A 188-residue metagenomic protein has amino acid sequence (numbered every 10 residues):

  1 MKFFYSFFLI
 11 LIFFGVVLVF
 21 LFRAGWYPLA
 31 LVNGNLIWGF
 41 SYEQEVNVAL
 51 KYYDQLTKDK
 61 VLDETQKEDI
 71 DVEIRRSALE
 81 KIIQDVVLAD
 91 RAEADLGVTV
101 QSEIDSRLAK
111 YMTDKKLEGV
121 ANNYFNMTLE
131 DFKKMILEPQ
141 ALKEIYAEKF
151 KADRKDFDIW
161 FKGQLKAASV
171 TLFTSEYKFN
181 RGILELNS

Functional and structural regions predicted by a protein language model:
M1-K2, F157: Charged interaction scaffolds used for protein-protein
K2-R23: Hydrophobic membrane-insertion alpha-helices, especially the h-region of bacterial N-terminal signal peptides
F7-L11, D63-K67, N123, N187-S188: Proteins with a high burden of low-complexity, intrinsically disordered sequence enriched in S/T/G/P/A and R, requiring
L9, V46, L56-T57, K115 (+3 more regions): Generic alpha-helical secondary structure signal
I10-I12, I37, I70, I74 (+8 more regions): Weak global preference for isoleucine
L21-E130: N-terminal targeting/tethering segments
Y27, K134-S188: A C-terminal, polar beta->alpha supersecondary segment
